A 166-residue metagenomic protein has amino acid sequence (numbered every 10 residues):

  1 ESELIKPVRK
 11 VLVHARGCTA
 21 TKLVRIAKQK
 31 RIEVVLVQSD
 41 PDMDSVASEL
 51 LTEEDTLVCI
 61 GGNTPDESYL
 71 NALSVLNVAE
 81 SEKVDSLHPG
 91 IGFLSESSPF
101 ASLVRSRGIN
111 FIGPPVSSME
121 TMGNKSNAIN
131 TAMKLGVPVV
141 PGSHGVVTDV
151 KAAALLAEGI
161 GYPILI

Functional and structural regions predicted by a protein language model:
E1-I166: N-terminal beta-alpha lobe that positions the nucleotide/phosphoryl donor in ATP/NTP-coupled carboxylate activation
